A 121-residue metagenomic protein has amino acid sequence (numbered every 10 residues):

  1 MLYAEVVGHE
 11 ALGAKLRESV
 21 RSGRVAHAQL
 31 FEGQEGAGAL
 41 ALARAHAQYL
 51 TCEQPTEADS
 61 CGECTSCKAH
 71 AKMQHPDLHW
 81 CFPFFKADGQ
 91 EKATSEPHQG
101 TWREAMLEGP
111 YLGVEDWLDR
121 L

Functional and structural regions predicted by a protein language model:
L2-L121: Clamp-loader machinery-focused feature within the broader ASCE/P-loop NTPase space
